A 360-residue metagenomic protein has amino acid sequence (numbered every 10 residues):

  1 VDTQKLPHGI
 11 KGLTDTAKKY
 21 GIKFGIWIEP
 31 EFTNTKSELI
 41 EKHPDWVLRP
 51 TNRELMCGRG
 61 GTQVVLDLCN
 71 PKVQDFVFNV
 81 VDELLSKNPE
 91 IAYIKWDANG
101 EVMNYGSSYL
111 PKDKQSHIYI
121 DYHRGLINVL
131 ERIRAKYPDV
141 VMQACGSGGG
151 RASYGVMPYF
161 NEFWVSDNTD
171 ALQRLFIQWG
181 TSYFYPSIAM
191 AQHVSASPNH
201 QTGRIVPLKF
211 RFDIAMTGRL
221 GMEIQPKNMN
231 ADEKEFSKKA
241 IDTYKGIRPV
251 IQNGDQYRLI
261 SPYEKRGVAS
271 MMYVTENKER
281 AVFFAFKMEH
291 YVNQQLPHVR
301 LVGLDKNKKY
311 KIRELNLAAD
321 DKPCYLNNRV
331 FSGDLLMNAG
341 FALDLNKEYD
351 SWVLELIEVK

Functional and structural regions predicted by a protein language model:
V1-E41, A135: Acidic/aromatic-lined carbohydrate-recognition and catalytic surfaces of CAZymes acting on diverse glycans
P7-G9, E41-H43, V47-K209, R219 (+2 more regions): Active-site neighborhood of glycoside hydrolase catalytic domains
A17, V77, D97, M142 (+3 more regions): Conserved, mostly hydrophobic/aromatic
E31-K36, D97, E101, A144-A152 (+2 more regions): A glycine-rich phosphate-binding loop feature that marks nucleotide/adenosyl-phosphate handling sites
K209-I260: Catalytic cores of secreted or luminal carbohydrate-active enzymes
P262-K306: Carbohydrate-binding surface patches
V302-A318: Solvent-exposed beta-hairpin/edge-strand motifs
P323-K360: C-terminal beta-strand-rich structural cap/linker in extracellular carbohydrate-active enzymes
